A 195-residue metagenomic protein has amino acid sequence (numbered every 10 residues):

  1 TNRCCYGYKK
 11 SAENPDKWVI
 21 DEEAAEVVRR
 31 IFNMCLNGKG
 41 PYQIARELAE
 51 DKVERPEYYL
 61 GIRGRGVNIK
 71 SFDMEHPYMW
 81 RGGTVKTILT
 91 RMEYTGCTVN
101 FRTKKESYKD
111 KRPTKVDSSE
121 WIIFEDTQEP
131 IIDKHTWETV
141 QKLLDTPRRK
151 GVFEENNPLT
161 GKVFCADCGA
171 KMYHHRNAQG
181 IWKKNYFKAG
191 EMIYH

Functional and structural regions predicted by a protein language model:
T1-H195: Conserved catalytic breakage-reunion loop centered on the nucleophilic residue
